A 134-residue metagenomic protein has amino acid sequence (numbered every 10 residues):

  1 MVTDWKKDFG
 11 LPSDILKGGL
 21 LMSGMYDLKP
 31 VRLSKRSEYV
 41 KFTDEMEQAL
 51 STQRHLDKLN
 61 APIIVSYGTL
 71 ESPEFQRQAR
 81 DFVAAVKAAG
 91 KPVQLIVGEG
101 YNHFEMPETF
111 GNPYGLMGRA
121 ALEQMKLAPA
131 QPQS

Functional and structural regions predicted by a protein language model:
M1-S37, E47-Q48: Primarily recognizes the serine-hydrolase "nucleophile elbow" in alpha/beta-hydrolase and SGNH/GDSL folds
G10, R54-H55, K87: A general structural signal for stabilizing positions within well-ordered secondary structure
P12-D14, L56-L59: Short, conserved loop/helix-junction motifs that constitute active-site signature segments in enzyme catalytic cores
I15-G18, A61-P62, K91: Loop/turn elements at helix/coil->beta-strand transitions in domains of secreted/extracellular proteins
K41-R54: Alpha-helical scaffolding within the catalytic cores of extracellular/periplasmic polymer-degrading hydrolases
Q53, G68-E71: Lipolytic serine-hydrolase domain surface
L59-N60, V65-G68: Short beta-strand/loop motif that positions the catalytic acidic residue of the alpha/beta-hydrolase fold
S66, P73-V83, K87-S134: C-terminal catalytic histidine-bearing segment of alpha/beta-hydrolase fold enzymes
